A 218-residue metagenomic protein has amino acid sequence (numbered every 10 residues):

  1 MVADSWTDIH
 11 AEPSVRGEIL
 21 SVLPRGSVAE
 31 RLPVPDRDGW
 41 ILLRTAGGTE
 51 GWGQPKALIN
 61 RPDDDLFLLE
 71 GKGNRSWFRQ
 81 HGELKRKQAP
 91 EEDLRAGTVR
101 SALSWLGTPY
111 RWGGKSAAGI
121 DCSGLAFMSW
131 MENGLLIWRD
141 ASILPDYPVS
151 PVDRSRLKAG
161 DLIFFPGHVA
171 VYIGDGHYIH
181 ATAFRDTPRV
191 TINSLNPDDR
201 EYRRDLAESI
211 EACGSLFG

Functional and structural regions predicted by a protein language model:
M1-D8, E12-S14, E18-V22, V28-E30 (+3 more regions): Boundary regions of SH3-family modules and the immediately adjacent low-complexity/disordered segments in eukaryotic
G17-I19, N60, L68-N74, E83-Q88 (+3 more regions): Aromatic- and glycine-rich peptidoglycan recognition patches
S27, G160-D161: Structural motif
P33-D38, H168-V171: Short, charged beta-turn/beta-strand-edge "cap" motif at the junction between a beta-strand and an adjacent loop
R37-L42, H177: Short aromatic-glycine-enriched beta-strand elements
S104, T108-R111, T182: Well-ordered beta-sheet/strand-loop patches within structured domains
P109-L157: Catalytic cysteine-centered active-site loop
L162, G167-H177: Catalytic nucleophile-His microenvironment captured as a short glycine-rich beta-strand/loop that brackets
